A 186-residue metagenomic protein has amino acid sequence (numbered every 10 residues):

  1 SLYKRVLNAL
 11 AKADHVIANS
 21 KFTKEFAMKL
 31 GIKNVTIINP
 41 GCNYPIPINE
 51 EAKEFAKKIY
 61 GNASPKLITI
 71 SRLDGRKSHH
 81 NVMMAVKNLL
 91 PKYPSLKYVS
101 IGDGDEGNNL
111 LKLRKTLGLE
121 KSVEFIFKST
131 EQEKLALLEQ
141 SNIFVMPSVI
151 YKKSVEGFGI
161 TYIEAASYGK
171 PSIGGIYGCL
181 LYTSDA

Functional and structural regions predicted by a protein language model:
L2-V16: Membrane-proximal helix-turn-helix segments that form the acceptor-binding/catalytic region of lipid-linked
F22, G41: Carbohydrate-associated surface elements
M28, C42-I59: Acidic anion/phosphate-binding donor-loop and adjacent secondary structure in glycosyltransferase catalytic cores
I59-K77, M83-V86: Conserved donor-binding/catalytic core segment of Leloir-type glycosyltransferases
L111-S129, I143: Nucleotide-activated donor-binding/catalytic signature segment of Leloir-type glycosyltransferases, i.e., the conserved
E139-V155, K170-P171: Acidic donor-binding loop of glycosyltransferase active sites
V149-I163, G175-L181: Nucleotide-sugar-dependent
Y182-A186: Conserved small/polar residues in nucleotide/adenosyl-binding loops
